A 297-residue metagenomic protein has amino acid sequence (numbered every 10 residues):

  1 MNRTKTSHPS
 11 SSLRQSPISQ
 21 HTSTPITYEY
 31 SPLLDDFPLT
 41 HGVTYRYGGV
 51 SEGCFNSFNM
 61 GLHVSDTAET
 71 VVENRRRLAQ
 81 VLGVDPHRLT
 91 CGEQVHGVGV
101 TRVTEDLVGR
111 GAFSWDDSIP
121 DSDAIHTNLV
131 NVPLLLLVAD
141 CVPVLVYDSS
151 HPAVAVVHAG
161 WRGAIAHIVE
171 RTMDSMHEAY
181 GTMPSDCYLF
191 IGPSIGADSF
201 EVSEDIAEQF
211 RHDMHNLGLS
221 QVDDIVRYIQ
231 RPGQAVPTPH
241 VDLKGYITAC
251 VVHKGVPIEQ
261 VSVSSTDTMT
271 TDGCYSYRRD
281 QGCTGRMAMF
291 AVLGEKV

Functional and structural regions predicted by a protein language model:
N2-V297: Active-site microenvironment for binding and transforming phosphate-containing groups
